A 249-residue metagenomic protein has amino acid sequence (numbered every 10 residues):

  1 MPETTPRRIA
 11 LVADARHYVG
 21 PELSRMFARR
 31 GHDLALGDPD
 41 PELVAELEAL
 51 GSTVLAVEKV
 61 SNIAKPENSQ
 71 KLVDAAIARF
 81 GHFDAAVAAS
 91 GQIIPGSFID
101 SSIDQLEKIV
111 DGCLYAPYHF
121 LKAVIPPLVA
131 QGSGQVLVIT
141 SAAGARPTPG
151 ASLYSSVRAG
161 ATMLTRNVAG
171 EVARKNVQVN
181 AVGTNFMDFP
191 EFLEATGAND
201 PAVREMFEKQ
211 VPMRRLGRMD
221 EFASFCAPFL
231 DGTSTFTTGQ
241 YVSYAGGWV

Functional and structural regions predicted by a protein language model:
P2-A35: Canonical Rossmann dinucleotide-binding motif of NAD(H)/NADP(H)-dependent dehydrogenases/reductases, specifically
T4, R146, K209, A227 (+2 more regions): Short C-terminal tail/terminal secondary-structure segment of NAD(P)H-dependent dehydrogenase/reductase domains
S97-F98, S102-V110, V203, F207: Substrate-binding pocket helix/loop in short-chain dehydrogenase/reductase
L121, V157, T165: Active-site helix of classical SDR
P126, G170-R174, T235: Alpha-helical segment proximal to the catalytic Tyr-Lys
S141: Residue(s) in the substrate-gating loop at a strand-loop-helix junction that position the organic substrate next
R174, F186-Q210: A glycine/serine/threonine-rich, flexible loop-to-helix segment that serves as the NAD(P) cofactor-binding "lid"
